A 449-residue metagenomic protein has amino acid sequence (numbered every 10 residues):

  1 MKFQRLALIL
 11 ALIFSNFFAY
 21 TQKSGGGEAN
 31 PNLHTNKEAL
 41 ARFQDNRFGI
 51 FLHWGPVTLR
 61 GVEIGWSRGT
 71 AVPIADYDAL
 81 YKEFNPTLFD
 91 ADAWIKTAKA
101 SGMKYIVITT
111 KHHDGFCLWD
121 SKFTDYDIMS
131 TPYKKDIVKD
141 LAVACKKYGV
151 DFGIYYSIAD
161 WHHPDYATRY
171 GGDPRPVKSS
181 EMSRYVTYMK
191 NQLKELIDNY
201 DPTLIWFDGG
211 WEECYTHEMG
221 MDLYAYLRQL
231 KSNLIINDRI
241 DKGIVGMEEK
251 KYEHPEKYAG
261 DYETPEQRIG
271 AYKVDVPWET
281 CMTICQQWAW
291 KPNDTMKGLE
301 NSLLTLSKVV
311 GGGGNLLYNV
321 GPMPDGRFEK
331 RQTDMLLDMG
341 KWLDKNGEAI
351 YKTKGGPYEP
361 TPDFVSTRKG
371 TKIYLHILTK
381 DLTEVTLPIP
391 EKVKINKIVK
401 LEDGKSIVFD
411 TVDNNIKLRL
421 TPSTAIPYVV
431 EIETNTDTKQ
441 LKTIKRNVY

Functional and structural regions predicted by a protein language model:
M1-S24: Bacterial Sec-dependent N-terminal signal peptides
Q22-Y449: Mature catalytic domains of secreted/periplasmic carbohydrate-active enzymes
